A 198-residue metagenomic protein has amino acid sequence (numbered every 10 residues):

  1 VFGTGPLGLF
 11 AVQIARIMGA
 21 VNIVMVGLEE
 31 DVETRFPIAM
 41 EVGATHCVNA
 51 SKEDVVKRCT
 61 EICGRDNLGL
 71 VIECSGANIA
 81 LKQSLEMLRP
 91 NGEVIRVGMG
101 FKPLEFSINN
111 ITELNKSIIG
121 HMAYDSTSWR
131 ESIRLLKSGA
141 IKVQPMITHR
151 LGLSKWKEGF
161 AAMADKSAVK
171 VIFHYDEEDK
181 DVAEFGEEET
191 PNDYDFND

Functional and structural regions predicted by a protein language model:
V1-E53, K57: Mid-domain Rossmann-like dinucleotide-binding core that forms the NAD(H)/NADP(H) cofactor-binding site
F10, I38, E53-D54, D66 (+4 more regions): C-terminal hydrophobic helical "lid"/dimerization subdomain of Rossmann-like NAD(P)H-dependent oxidoreductases
G27-V32, G100, Y124, E177: Residues in the short beta-alpha loop(s) of Rossmann-like NAD(P)-binding domains
I62-L70: A glycine-rich helix->loop->beta "capping" turn within Rossmann-like NAD(P)(H)-dependent oxidoreductase domains
G69-I72, I95: N-terminal Rossmann-like NAD(P) cofactor-binding module of classical short-chain dehydrogenase/reductase
N78, V97-K116, T127-R134: Rossmann-fold NAD(P)-binding glycine/threonine-rich loop
E86-P103, S117-H121: ADP-ribose/adenylate-binding Rossmann-like module
